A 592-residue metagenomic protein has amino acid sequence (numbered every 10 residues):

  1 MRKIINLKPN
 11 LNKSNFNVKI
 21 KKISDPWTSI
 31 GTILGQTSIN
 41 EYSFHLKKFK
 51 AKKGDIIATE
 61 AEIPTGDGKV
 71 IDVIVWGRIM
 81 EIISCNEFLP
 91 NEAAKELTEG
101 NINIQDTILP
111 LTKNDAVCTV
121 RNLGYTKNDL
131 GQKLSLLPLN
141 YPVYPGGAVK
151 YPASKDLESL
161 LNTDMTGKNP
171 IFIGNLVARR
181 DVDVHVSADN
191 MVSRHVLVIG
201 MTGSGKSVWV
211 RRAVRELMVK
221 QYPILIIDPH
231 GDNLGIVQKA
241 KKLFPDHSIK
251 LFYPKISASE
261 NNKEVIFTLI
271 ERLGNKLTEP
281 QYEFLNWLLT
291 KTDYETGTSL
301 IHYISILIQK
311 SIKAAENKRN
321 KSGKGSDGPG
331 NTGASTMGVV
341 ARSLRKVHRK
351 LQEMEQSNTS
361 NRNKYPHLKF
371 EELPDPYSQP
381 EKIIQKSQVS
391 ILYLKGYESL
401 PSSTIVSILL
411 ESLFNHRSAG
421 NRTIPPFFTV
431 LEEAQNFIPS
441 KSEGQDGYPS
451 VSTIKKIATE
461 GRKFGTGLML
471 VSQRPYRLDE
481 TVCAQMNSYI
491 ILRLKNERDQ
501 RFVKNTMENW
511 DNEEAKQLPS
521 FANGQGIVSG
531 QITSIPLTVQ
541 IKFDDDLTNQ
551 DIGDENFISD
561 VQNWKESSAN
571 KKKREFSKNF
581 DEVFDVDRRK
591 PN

Functional and structural regions predicted by a protein language model:
M1-I199, W209, A213, T423-P425: Basic- and hydrophobic-enriched, low-structure N-terminal and domain-boundary segments that flank ATP-binding catalytic
G203: Walker A (P-loop) phosphate-binding loop of P-loop NTPases
K206: Conserved lysine of the Walker
R211-K263: Conserved nucleotide-state-sensing and coupling region of NTP-binding domains
P245, K250-E371: Helical/strand "switch-coupling" subdomains that flank nucleotide/phosphate-binding cores, especially in P-loop NTPases
R272, K455-E460, F464-Q540: Conserved ATP-driven motor cores of ASCE-family P-loop NTPases powering translocation/secretion/packaging/pilus
N363-F428, K441-D446, T453: Conserved helicase/translocase P-loop NTPase motor core
G524-N592: Conserved P-loop NTPase motor module
